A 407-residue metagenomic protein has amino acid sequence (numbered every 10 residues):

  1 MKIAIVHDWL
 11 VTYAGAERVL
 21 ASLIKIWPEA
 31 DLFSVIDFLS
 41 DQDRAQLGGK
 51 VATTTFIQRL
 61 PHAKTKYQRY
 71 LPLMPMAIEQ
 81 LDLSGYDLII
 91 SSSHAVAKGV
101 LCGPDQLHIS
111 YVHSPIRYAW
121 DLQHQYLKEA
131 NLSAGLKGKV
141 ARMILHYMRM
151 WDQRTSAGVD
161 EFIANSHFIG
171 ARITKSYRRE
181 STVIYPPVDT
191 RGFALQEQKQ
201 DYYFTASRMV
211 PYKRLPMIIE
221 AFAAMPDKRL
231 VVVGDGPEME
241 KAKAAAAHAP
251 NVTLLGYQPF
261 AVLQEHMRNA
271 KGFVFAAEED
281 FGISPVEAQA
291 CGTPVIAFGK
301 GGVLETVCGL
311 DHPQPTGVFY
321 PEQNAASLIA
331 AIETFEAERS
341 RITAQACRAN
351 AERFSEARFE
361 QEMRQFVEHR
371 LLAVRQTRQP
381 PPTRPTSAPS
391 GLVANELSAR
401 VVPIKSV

Functional and structural regions predicted by a protein language model:
I26-K98: Active-site donor-binding segments of glycosyltransferases and PAPS-dependent sulfotransferases
E129-F162, G170-A171: Membrane-proximal helix-turn-helix segments that form the acceptor-binding/catalytic region of lipid-linked
A194-D227, V231: Conserved donor-binding/catalytic core segment of Leloir-type glycosyltransferases
E240-V262: Nucleotide-activated donor-binding/catalytic signature segment of Leloir-type glycosyltransferases, i.e., the conserved
R268-D280, T293: Acidic donor-binding loop of glycosyltransferase active sites
P294-G299, L304-V307: Short hydrophobic beta-strand element within catalytic cores of glycosyltransferases and related nucleotide-activated
L304-T334: Change "using UDP/GDP/dTDP sugars" to "using nucleotide sugars
Q323, A337, R341-Q376, P381-A388: A charged, aromatic-enriched C-terminal amphipathic alpha-helix characteristic of glycosyltransferases across folds
